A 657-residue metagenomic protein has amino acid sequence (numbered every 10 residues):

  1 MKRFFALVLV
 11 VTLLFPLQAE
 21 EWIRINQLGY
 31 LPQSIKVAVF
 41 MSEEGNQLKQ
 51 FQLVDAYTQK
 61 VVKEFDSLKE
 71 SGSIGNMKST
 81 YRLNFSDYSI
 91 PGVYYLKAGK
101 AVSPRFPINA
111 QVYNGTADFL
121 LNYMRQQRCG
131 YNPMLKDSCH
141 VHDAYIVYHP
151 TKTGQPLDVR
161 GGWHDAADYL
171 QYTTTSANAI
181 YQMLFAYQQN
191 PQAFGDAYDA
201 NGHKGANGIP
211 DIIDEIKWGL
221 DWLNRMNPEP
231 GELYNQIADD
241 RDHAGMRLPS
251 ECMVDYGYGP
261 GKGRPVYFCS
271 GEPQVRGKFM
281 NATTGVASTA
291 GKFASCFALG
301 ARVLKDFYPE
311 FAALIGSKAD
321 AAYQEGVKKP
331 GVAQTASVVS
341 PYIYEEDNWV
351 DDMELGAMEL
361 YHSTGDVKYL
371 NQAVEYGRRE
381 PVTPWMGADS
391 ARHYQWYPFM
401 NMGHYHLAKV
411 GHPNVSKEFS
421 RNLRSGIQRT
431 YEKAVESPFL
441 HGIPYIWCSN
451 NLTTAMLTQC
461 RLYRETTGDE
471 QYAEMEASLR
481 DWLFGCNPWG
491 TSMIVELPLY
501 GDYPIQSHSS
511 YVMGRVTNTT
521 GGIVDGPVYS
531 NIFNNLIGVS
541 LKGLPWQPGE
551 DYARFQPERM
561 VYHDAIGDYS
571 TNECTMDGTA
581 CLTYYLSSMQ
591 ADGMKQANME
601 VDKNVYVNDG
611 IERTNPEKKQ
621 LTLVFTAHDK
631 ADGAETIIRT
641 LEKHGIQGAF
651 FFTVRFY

Functional and structural regions predicted by a protein language model:
F4-F15: Sec-dependent N-terminal signal peptides
E20-L28: Short, compositionally biased P/S/T/A/G/V-rich stretches that sit at domain boundaries
Q27-G99, P104, R125-Y181, F185-A186 (+6 more regions): Aromatic (Trp/Tyr) and acidic
A101-N114: Short beta-strand elements
N201-I212: Acidic, glycine-anchored loop motifs typical of Ca2+
I212-I237: Carboxylate/His-rich catalytic cores and anion/metal-binding grooves
A290, A294-L304, A312-H362, A391-A408: Aromatic-lined, polymer-binding surfaces characteristic of secreted/periplasmic polysaccharide-degrading enzymes
V601-Y657: Active-site beta->alpha N-cap acidic-glycine motif
